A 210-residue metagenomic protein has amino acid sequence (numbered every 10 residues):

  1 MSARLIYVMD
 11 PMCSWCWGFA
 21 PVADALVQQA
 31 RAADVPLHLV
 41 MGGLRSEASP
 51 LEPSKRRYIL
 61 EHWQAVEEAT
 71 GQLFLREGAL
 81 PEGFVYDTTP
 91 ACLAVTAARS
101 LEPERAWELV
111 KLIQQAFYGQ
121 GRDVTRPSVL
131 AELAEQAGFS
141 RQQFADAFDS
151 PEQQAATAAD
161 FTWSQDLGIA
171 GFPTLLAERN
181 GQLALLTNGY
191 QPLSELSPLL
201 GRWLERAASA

Functional and structural regions predicted by a protein language model:
M1-I6, V35: Extreme N-terminal starter segment of soluble prokaryotic enzymes
S2, D10-M12, Y58: Alpha-helical structural elements
V8-M12, F19-Q29, L112-A210: C-terminal cap of thioredoxin/glutaredoxin-like
C13-W15, E61, R105, G201: Short, low-complexity intrinsically disordered segments
A20-G121, R126: Structural alpha/beta surface segment adjacent to cysteine/selenocysteine redox centers across thiol/disulfide enzymes
